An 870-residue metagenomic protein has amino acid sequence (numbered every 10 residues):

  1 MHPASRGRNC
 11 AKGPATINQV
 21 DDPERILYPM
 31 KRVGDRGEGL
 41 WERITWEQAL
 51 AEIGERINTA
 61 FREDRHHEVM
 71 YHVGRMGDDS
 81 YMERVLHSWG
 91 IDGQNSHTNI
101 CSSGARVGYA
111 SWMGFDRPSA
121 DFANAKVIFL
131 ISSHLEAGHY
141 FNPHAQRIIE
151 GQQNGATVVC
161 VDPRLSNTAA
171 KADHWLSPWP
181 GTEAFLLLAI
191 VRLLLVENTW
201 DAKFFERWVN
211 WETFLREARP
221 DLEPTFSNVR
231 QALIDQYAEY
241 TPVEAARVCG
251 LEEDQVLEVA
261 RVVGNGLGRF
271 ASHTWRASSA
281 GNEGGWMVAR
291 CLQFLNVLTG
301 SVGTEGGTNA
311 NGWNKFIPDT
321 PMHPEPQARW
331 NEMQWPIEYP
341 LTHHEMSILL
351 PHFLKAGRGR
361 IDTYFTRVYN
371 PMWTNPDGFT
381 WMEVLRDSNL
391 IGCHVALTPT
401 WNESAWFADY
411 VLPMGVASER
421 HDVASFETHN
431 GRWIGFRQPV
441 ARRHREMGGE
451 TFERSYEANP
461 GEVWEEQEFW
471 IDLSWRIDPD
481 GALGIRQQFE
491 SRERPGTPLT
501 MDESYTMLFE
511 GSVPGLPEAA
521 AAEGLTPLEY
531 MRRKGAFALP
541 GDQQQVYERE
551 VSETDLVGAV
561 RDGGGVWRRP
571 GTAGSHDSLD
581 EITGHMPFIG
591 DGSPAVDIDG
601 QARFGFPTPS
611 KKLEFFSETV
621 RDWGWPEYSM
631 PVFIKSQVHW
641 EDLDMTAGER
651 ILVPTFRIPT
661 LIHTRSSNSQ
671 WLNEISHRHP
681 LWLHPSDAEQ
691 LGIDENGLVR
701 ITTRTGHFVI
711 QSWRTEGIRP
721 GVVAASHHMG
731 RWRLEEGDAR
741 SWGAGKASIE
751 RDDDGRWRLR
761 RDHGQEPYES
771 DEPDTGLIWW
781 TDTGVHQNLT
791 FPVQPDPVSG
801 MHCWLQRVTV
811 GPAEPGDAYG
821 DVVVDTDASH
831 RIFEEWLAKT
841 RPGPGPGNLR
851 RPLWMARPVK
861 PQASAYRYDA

Functional and structural regions predicted by a protein language model:
M1-V20, R43-V73, Q255-V256: N-terminal amphipathic, basic-rich helices that act as targeting or association modules
R32, A49-E68, P118-V127, Q236 (+2 more regions): Glycine-rich phosphate/diphosphate-binding loops that line cofactor/substrate pockets in enzymes
D35, I131-S133, K171-A172, T225-V229 (+4 more regions): Flexible glycine/proline-enriched surface loops and loop-helix/loop-strand junctions
V69-G77, E244-L251, W275-E283, K315-F316 (+1 more regions): Conserved short loop/turn motifs at secondary-structure junctions
G74-R75, W208-N210, V262-V263, R276 (+3 more regions): A glycine-rich phosphate-binding loop feature that marks nucleotide/adenosyl-phosphate handling sites
E83-I149, N154-C160, F185-L188, Q293-Y410 (+5 more regions): Extended redox/cofactor-interaction regions of prokaryotic respiratory oxidoreductases
G155, R164-L267: Long, well-ordered, tryptophan-enriched scaffold segments
M447-E462, E466-A521, S666-W682, S686-A870: Long, contiguous, secondary-structure-rich segments that constitute the structural scaffold of globular domains
